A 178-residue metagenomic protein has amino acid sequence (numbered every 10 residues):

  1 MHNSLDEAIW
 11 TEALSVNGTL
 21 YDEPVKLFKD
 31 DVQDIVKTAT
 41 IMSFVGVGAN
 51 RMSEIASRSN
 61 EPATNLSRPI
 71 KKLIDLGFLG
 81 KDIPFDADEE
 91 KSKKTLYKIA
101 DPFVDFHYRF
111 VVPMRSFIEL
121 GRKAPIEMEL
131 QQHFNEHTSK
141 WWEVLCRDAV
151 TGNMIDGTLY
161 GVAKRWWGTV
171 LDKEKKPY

Functional and structural regions predicted by a protein language model:
M1-Y108: Interdomain hinge/linker elements that couple catalytic modules in large macromolecular machines
T95-Y178: A cross-kingdom feature that marks ATP-driven nucleic-acid transaction machinery
